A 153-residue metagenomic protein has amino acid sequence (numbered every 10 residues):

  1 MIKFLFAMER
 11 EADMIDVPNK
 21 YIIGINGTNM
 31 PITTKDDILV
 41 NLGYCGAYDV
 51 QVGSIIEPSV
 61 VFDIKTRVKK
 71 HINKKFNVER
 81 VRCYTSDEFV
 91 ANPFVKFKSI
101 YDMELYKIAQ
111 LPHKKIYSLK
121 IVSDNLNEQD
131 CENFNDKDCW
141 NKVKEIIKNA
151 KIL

Functional and structural regions predicted by a protein language model:
K3-L153: Glycine-rich phosphate- or other oxyanion-binding loops that anchor nucleotides, phosphorylated ligands
